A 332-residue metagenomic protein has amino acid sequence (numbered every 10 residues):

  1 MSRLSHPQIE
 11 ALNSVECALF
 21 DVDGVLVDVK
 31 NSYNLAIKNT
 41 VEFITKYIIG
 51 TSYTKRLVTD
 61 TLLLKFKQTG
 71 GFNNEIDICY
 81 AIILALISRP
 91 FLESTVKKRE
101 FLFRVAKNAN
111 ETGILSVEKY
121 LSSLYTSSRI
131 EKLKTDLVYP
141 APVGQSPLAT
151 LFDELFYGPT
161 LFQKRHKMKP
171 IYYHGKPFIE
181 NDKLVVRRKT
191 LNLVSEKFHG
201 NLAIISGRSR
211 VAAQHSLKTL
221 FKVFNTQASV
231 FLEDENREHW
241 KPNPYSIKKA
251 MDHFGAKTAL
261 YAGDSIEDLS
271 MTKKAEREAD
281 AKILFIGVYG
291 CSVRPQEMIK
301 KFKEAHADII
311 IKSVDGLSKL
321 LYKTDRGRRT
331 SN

Functional and structural regions predicted by a protein language model:
M1-F20, E42, Q68, Y80 (+3 more regions): Non-catalytic pre-domain segments flanking phosphatase-related domains
S2-T61, D77: Active-site neighborhood of HAD-like aspartate-dependent phosphohydrolases
I9, T45-G50, I87-F91, N192-S195 (+3 more regions): Alpha-helix termini
I37, S123, I130-G144, A149 (+3 more regions): Substrate-recognition element of Asp-dependent hydrolases with the DxDx(T/V) motif
K46-R56, L62-E75, I83, S88-P90 (+1 more regions): Extended charged low-complexity segments that act as oligomerization/scaffolding linkers
Y173-V185, A203, G207-L260, I266-E278: Substrate-recognition "cap/lid" segment bordering the active-site pocket of phosphatases
K218, Y261-I309: Acidic, Mg2+-coordinating phosphoryl-transfer loop and its flanking beta/alpha structural elements, shared across
D308-L317: Short acidic-hydrophobic, aromatic-tinged amphipathic segments that line or gate anion-handling sites
